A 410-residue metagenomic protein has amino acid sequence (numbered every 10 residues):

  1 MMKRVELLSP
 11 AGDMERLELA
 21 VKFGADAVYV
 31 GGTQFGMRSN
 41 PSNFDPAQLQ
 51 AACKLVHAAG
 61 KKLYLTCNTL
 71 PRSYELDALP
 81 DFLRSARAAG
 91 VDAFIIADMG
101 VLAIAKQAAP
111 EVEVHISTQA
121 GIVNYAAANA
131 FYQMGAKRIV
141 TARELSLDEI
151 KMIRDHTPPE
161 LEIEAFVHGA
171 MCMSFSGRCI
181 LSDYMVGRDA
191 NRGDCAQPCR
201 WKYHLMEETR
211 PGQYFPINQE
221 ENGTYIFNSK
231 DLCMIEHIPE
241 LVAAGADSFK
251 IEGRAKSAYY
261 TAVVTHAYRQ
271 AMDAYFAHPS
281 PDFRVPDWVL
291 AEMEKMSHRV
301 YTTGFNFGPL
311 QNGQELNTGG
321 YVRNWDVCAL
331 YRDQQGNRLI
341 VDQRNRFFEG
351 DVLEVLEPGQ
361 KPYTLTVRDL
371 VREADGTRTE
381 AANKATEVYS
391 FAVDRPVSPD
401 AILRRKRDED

Functional and structural regions predicted by a protein language model:
M2-K22, A27-Y29, Q34, C53 (+7 more regions): Surface-exposed amphipathic alpha-helical tracts and adjacent flexible/coil segments at the periphery of soluble enzymes
R38-L55: Glycine-rich, positively charged N-terminal anion/phosphate-binding segment
D77, E111-V123: Gly/Gly-Pro- and Ser/Thr-rich, intrinsically disordered tail segments characteristic of DNA damage-repair and tolerance
G100-V101: Alpha-helix capping/helix-boundary segments
K106: Short glycine-biased active-site loop of nucleotidyltransferases that positions the nucleotide triphosphate and helps
